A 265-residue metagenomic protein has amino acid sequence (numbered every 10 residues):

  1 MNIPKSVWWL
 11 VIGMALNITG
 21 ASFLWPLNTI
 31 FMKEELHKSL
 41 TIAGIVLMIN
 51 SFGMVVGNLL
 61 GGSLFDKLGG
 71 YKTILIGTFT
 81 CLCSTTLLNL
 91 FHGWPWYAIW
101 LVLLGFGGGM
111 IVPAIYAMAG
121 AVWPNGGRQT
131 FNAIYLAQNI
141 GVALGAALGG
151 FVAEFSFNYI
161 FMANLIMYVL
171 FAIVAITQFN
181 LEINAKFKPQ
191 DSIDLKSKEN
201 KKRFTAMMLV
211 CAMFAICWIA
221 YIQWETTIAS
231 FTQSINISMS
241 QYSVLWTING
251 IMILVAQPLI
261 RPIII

Functional and structural regions predicted by a protein language model:
M1-P4, L181-A212: Juxtamembrane intracellular "pre-TM" segments in multi-pass secondary transporters
I3-S51, A206-L209, M213, W218-L245: Helix-loop boundary and gating motifs at the non-cytosolic
S51-L59, V142-A143, G250-P258: Residue-level signature of mid-helix packing/kink "hotspots" within the transmembrane helices of 12-pass Major
G57-G69, V255-I265: Helix-to-loop junctions at the C-terminal end of transmembrane segments in multipass secondary transporters
F79-H92: C-terminal ends and interior cores of transmembrane alpha-helices in multi-pass membrane transporters/permeases
S84, P95-L103: Paired small-residue
V102-Q138: Cytoplasmic helix-loop-helix junction between adjacent transmembrane helices in 12-TM secondary transporters
I160-I176: Symmetry-related core transmembrane helices of the 12-TM Major Facilitator Superfamily/SLC fold
